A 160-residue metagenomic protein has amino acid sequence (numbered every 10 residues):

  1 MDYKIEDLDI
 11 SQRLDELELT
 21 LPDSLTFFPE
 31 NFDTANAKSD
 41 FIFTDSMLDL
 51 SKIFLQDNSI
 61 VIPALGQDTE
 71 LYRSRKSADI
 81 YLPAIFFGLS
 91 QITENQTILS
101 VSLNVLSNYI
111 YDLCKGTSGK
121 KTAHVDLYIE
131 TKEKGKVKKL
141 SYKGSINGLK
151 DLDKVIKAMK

Functional and structural regions predicted by a protein language model:
M1-R73, K132-K139, N147-L149: Membrane-active, amphipathic/fusogenic segments and juxtamembrane/transmembrane anchors that bind or insert into lipid
Y3, L14-E16, Y81, F87-G88 (+3 more regions): Generic structural signal for short, flexible, solvent-exposed coil/loop and linker residues
A35-A37, A64, A78, A84 (+2 more regions): A sequence-composition feature that detects small, non-aromatic residues
D40-I42, K76-A78, L152-K157: Surface-exposed beta-strand edges and their flanking turn/coil or helix-capping segments
L48-L55, F86-S90, Y111, K150-K157: Generic detector of well-ordered alpha-helical segments enriched in charged/polar residues, highlighting helical
T69-D126: Membrane-inserting effector segments that mediate pore formation, membrane fusion, or transient membrane insertion
Y109-K160: Amphipathic, membrane-active segments
